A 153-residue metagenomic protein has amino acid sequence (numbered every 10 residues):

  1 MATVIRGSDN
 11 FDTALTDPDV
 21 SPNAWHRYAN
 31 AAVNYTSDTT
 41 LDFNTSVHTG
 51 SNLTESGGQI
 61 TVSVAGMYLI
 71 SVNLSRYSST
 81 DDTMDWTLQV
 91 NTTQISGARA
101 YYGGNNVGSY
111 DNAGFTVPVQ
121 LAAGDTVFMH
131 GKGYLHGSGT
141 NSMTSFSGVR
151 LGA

Functional and structural regions predicted by a protein language model:
A2-S8, T13-A153: Extracellular jelly-roll beta-sandwich "head" domains, especially the C-terminal globular C1q domain
